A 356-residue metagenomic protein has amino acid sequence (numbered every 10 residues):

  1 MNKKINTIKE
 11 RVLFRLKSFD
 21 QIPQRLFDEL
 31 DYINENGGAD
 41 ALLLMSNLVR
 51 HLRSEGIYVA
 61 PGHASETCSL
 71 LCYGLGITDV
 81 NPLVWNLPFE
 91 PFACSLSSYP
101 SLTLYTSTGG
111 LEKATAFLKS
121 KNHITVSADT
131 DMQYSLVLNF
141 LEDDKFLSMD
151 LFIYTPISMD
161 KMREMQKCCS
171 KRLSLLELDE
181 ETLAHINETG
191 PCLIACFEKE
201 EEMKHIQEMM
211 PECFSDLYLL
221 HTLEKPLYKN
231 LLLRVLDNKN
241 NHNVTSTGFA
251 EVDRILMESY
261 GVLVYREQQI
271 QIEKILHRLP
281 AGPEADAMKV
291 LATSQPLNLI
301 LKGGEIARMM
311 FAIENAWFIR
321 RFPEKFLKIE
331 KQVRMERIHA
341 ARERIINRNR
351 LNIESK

Functional and structural regions predicted by a protein language model:
M1-V12, L48-L52, I57-G62, E66-K356: Mg2+-dependent phosphoryl-transfer active-site scaffold
L13-K17: N-terminal export signals and maturation junctions of secreted/periplasmic proteins
S18-P61: Helix-rich "cap/lid" substructures immediately adjacent to catalytic or cofactor-binding pockets
